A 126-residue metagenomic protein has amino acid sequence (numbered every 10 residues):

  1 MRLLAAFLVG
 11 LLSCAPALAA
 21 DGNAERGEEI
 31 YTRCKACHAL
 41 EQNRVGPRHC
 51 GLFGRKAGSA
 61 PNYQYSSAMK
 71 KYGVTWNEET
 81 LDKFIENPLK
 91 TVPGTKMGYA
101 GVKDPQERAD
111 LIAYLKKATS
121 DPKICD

Functional and structural regions predicted by a protein language model:
A5-C14: Bacterial N-terminal signal peptides
C14-Y31, K71, D126: Electrostatic cytochrome c docking/interface patches
D21-R44, H49: Sequence/structural segment immediately N-terminal to covalent heme-attachment motifs in c-type and related
A36, L40, R55-D82, G98-A109: Electron-transfer interface patches adjacent to heme c in soluble/periplasmic c-type cytochromes and di-/multiheme
P47-L52, T80: Flexible linker/context regions in extracytoplasmic redox proteins
L52, K56-S59, P88-V92: A short secondary-structure junction motif
N77-D126: C-terminal capping alpha-helices of c-type cytochrome domains
